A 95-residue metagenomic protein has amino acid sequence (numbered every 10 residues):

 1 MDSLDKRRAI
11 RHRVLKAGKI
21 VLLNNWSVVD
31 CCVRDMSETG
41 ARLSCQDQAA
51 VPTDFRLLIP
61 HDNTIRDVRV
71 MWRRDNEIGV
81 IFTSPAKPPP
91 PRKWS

Functional and structural regions predicted by a protein language model:
M1-S95: Structured alpha-helical
